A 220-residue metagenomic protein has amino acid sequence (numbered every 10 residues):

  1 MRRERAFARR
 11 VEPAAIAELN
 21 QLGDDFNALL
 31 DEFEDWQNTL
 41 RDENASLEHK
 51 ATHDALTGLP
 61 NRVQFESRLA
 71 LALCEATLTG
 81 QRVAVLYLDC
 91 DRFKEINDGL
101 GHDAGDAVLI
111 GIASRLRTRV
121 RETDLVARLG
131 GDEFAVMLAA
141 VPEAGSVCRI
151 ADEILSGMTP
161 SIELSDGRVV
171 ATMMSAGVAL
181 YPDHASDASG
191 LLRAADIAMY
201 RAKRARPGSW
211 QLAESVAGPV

Functional and structural regions predicted by a protein language model:
R2-R3, P13-D42: Amphipathic coiled-coil signaling helices used for dimeric signal transmission
A15-L22, G105, V147, A188: The cytosolic transmitter module of two-component sensor histidine kinases
F33-Q37, N44, E48, E66 (+1 more regions): Amphipathic coiled-coil signal-coupling helices
E48, T52, L59-V85, D91-R121 (+4 more regions): Conserved long alpha-helical elements within nucleotide-processing catalytic cores of c-di-GMP signaling and class III
V126, E153, G157, R168 (+3 more regions): Cyclic nucleotide signaling catalytic output domains
V136, T172-M174: HATPase_c (GHKL) ATP-binding subdomain of two-component histidine kinases
M137-A140, A179-Y181: Short hydrophobic/aromatic beta-strand micro-patches that form the beta-sheet surface supporting nucleotide- or nucleic
